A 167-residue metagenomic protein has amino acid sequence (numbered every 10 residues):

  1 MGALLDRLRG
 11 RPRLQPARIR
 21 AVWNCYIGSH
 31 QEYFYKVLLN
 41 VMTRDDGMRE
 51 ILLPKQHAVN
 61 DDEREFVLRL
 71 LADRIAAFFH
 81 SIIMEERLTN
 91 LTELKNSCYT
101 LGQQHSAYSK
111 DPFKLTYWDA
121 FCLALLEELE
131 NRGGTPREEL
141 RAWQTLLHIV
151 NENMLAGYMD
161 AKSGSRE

Functional and structural regions predicted by a protein language model:
G2-E167: Globin-like tetrapyrrole-binding proteins
